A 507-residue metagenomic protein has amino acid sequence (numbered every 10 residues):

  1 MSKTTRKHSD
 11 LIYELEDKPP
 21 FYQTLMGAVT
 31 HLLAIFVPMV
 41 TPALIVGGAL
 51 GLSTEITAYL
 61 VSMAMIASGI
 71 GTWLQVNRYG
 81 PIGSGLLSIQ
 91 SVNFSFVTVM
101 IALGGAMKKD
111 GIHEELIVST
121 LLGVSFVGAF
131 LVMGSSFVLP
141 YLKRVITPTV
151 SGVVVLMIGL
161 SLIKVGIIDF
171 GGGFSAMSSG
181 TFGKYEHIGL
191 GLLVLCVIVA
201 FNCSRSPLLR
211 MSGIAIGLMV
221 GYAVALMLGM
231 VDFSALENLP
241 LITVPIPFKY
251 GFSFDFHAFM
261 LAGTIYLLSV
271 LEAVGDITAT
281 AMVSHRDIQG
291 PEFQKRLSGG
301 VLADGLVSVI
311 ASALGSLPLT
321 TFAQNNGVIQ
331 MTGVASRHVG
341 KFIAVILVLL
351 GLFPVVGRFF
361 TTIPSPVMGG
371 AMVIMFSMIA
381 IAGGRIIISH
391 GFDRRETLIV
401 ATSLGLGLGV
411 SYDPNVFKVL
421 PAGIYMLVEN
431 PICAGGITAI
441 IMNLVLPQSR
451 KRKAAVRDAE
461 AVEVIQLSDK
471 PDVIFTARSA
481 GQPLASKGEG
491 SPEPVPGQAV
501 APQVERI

Functional and structural regions predicted by a protein language model:
S2, S9-D10, E14-K18, V197-A200 (+3 more regions): Hydrophobic transmembrane alpha-helices of multi-pass solute/ion transporters
S2-L87, S95-M107: N-terminal signal-anchor module of multipass membrane proteins
R6, M39-A43, G47, L193-S204 (+6 more regions): Juxtamembrane interface elements at the cytosolic ends of transmembrane helices in multi-pass membrane proteins
F21, G47-I66, I70-G85, T264-R337: Membrane-embedded helical hairpins/re-entrant loop segments and their flanking transmembrane helices within multi-pass
Y22-A34, G183-L195, S212-G213, L228 (+2 more regions): Hydrophobic, membrane-embedded alpha-helices of multi-pass small-molecule transporters
Y59-L60, P81-F96, R144-G152, L209-I216 (+4 more regions): Short, non-helical or kinked segments that cap or interrupt transmembrane helices
G105-D232, F342-V456: Membrane-embedded alpha-helical modules
P431-I507: Terminal cytosolic tails of multi-pass membrane transporters, especially the segment immediately following the final
